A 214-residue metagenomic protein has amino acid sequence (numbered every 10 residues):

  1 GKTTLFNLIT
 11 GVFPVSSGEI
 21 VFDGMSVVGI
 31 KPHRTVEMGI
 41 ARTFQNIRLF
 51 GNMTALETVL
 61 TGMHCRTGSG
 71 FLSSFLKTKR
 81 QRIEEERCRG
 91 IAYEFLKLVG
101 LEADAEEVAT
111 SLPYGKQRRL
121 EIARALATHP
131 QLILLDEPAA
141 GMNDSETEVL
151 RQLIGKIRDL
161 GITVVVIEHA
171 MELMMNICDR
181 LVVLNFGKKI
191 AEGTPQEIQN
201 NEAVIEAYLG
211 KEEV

Functional and structural regions predicted by a protein language model:
T3-V214: Glycine-rich phosphate-binding loops of nucleotide-dependent enzymes
